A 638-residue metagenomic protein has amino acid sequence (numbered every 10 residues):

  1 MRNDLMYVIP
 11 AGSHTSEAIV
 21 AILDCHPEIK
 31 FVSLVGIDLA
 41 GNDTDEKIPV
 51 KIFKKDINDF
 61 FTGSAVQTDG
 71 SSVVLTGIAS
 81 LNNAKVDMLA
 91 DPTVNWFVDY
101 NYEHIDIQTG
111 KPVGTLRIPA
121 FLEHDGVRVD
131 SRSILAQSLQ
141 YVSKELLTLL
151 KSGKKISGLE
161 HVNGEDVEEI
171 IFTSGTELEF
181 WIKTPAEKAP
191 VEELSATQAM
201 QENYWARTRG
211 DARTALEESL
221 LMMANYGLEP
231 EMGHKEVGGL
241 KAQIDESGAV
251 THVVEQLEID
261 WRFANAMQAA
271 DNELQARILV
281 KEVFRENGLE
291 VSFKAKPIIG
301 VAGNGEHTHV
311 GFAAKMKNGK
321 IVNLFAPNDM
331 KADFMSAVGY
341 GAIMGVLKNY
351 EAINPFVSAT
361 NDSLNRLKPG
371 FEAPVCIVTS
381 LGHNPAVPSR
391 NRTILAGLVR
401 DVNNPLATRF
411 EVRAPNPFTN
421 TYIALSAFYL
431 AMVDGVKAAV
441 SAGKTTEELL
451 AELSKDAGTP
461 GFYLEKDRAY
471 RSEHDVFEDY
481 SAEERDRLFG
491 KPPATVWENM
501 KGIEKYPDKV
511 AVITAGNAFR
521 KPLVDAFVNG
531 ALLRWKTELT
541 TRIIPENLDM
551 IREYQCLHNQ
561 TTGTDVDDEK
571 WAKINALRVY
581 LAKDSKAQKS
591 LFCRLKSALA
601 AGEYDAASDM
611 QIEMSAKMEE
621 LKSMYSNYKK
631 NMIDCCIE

Functional and structural regions predicted by a protein language model:
M1-K235, G239, A264-I278, I423-A424 (+2 more regions): ATP/Mg2+-dependent ligation/transfer catalytic cores
L23, G248, P385: Beta-strand elements of modular eukaryotic interaction domains
G36-A40, L159-G164, T176-W181, E236-Q243 (+7 more regions): A glycine-rich phosphate-binding loop feature that marks nucleotide/adenosyl-phosphate handling sites
G63, L194-G210, A215-E217, T251-F418: Loop-rich catalytic cores of soluble enzymes, especially ATP-dependent carboxylate-amine ligases and other
L147, K151, L221-L228, R285-L289 (+3 more regions): Generic secondary-structure signature for well-ordered alpha-helical cores
L149-I171, E229-K235, E290-K296, I353-N361 (+1 more regions): Flexible, glycine/charged-enriched surface loops at secondary-structure junctions
A242-T251: Short, flexible helix-coil linker/hinge segments at the edges of structured domains or between repeats
F356-M500: C-terminal catalytic subdomain
